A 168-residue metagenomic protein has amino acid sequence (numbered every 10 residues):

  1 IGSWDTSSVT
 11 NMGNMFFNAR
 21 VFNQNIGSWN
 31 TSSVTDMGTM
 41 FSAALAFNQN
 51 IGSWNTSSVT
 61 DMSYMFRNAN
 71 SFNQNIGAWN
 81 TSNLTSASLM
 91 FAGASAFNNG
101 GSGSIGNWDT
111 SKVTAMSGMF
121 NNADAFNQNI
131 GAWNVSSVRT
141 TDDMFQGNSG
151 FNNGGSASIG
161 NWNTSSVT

Functional and structural regions predicted by a protein language model:
I1-T168: Negatively charged
